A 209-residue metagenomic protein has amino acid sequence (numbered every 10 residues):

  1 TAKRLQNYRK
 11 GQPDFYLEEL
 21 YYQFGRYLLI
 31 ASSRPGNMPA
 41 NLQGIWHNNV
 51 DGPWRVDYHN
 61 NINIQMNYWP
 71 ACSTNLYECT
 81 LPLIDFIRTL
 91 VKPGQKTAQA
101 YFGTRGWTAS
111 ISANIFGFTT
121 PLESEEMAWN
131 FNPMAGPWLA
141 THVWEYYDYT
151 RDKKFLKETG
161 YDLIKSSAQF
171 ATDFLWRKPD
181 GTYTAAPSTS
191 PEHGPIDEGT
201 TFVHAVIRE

Functional and structural regions predicted by a protein language model:
T1-Y58, Y77-A98: Acidic/polar, glycine-enriched structural segments that form the non-catalytic walls/loops of the carbohydrate-binding
F15-E19, K157-D162: Alpha-helical scaffolds flanking conserved acidic
L17, V56-E78, L90-K96, H193-E209: Extended ligand-binding clefts on enzyme/binding-domain cores
Y22, R26, I164-Q169: Short, hydrophobic/amphipathic alpha-helical packing segments that form internal helix faces or helix-helix interfaces
F24, L28-A31, I64-E78, P133 (+2 more regions): Alpha-helical support elements that line or immediately flank enzyme active sites and cofactor-binding pockets
N41-D57, R105-E158, S166-E209: The feature captures the catalytic groove of carbohydrate-active enzymes
T97-G106: Beta-lactam-recognizing serine transpeptidase/beta-lactamase-like catalytic domain environment
